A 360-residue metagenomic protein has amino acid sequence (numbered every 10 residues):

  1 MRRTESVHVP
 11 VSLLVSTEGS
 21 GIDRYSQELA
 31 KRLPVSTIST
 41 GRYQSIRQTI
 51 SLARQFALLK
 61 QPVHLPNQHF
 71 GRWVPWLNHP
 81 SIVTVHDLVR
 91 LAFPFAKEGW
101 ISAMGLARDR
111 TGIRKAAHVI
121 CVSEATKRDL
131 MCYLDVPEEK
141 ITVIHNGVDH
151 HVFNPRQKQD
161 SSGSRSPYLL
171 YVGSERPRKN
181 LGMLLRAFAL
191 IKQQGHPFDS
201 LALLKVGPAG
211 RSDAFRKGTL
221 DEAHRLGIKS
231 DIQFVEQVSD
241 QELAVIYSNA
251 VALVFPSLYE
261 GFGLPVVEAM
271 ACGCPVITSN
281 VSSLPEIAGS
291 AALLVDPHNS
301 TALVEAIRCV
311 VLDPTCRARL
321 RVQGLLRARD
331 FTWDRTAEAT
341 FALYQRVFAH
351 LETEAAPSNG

Functional and structural regions predicted by a protein language model:
M1-G360: Carbohydrate transferase catalytic cores enriched for Leloir-type hexosyltransferases
